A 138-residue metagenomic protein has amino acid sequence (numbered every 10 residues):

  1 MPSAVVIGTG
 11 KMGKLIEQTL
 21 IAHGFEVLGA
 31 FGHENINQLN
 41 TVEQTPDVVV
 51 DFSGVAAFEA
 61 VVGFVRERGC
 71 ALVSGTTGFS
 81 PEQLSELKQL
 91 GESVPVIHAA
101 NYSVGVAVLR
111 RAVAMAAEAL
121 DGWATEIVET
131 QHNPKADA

Functional and structural regions predicted by a protein language model:
M1-A4: Extreme N-terminal starter segment of soluble prokaryotic enzymes
I7, K14-L15, T19-L39: NAD(P)-binding Rossmann-fold cofactor-contacting core
G8, S53: NAD(P)H cofactor-binding loop motif with strongest signal on the N-terminal glycine-rich segment
E26, A71, P95, A124: Residue-level detector of anion-binding/catalytic polar loops
T41-V42, V61: Structural alpha-helical scaffold elements that stabilize or flank donor/cofactor-binding regions in carbohydrate
V49-V50: N-terminal Rossmann-like NAD(P) cofactor-binding module of classical short-chain dehydrogenase/reductase
A56-G63, E67, G75-H98, V104-A116: Rossmann-fold NAD(P)-binding glycine/threonine-rich loop
V104, V108-A138: Conserved anion/nucleotide-ligand pocket segment
